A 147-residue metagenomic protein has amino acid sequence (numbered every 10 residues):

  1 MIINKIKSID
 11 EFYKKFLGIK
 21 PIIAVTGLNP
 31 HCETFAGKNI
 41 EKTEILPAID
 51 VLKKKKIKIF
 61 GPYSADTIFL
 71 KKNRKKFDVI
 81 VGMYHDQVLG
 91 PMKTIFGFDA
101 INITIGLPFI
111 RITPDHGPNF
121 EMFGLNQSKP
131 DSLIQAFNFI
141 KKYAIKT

Functional and structural regions predicted by a protein language model:
M1-P62: Glycine-rich phosphate/diphosphate-binding loop of Rossmann-like nucleotide-binding domains
A48-T147: Glycine-rich phosphate/nucleotide-binding loop
